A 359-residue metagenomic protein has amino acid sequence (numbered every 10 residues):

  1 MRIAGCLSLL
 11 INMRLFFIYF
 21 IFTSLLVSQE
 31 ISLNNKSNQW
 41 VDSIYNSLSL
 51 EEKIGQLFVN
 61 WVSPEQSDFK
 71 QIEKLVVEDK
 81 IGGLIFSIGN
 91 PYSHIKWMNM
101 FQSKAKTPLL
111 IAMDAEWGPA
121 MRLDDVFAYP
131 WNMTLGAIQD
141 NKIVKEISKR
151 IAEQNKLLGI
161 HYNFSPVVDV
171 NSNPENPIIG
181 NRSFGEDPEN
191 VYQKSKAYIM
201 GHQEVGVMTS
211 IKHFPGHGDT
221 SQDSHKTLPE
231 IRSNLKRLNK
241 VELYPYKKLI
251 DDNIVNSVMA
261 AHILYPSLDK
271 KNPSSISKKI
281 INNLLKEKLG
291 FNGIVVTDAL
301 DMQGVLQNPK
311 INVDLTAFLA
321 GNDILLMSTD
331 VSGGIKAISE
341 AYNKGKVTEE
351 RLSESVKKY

Functional and structural regions predicted by a protein language model:
M1-I31: Bacterial Sec-dependent N-terminal signal peptides
Q29-A128: N-terminal hydrophobic targeting/anchoring segments and the immediately downstream early-domain regions of hydrolases
S49, L84, W97-Q102, L109 (+3 more regions): Second-shell residues forming the walls of enzyme active-site clefts
E65-V77, V144-Q154, K240-Y246, N308-T316: Short, acidic/polar
G82-S87, H161-D169, G321-L325: Divalent metal-dependent hydrolysis catalytic cores, especially in the metallo-beta-lactamase
N90-K96, A137-R150, P188-Q193, N239: Glycine-rich anion/phosphate-binding loops
A128-Q139, S183-G185: A charged helix-plus-loop insertion that forms the helical arch/lid used to bind and gate nucleic-acid substrates
V168-I178: Short, conserved phosphate-binding/catalytic loop or strand-edge motifs used in phosphoryl-/nucleotidyl-transfer
